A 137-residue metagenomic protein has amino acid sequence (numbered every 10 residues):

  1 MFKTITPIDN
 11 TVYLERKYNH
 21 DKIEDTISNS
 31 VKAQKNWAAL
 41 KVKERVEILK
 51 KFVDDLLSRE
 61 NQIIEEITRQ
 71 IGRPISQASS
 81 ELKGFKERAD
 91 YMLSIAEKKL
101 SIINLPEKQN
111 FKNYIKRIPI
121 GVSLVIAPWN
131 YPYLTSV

Functional and structural regions predicted by a protein language model:
M1-F111: N-terminal Rossmann-like NAD(P)+-binding subdomain of aldehyde/semialdehyde dehydrogenases
N104-V137: Conserved small-residue-rich beta-alpha loop and adjacent elements that most often cradle the phosphate/pyrophosphate
